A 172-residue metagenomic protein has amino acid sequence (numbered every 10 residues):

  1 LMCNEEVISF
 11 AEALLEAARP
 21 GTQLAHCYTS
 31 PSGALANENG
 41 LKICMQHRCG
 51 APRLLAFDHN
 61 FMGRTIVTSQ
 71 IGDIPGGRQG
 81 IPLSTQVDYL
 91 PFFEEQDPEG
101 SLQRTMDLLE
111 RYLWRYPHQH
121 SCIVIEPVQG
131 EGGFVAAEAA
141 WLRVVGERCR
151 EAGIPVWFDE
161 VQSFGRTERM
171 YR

Functional and structural regions predicted by a protein language model:
L1-I8, Q129: A glycine-/small-polar-enriched, mobile loop at the entrance of the PLP active site in fold-type I
A11-C122: PLP-dependent aspartate aminotransferase-fold enzymes
L15, L142-R150: Surface-exposed amphipathic alpha-helices with a cationic face
M45, G146, T167-E168: Short, cationic motifs built from Arg/Lys/His that form the positively charged side of catalytic pockets
H120, G153-I154: Loop/turn-to-beta-strand initiation segments
E126-A139, I154-R172: Conserved PLP phosphate-binding loop immediately N-terminal to the Schiff-base lysine helix in PLP-dependent enzymes
